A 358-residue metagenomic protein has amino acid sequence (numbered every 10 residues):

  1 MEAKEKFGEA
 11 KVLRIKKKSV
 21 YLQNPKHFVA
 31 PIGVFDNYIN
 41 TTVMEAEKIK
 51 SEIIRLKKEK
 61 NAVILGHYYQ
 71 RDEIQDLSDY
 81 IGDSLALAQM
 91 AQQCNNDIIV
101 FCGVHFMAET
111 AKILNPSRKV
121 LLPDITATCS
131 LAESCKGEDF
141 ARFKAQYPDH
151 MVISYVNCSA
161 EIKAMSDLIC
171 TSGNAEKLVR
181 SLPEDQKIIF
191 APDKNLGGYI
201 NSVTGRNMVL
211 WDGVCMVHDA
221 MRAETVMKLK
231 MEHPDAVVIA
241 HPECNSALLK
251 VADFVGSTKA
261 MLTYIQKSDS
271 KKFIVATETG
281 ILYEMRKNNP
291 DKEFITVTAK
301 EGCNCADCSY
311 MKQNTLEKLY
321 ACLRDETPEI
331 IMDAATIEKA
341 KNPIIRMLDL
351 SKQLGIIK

Functional and structural regions predicted by a protein language model:
K4, I15, F35-Y38, P183-E184: Long, low-complexity, intrinsically disordered polar/charged segments
K6, K11, K17-S19, N24-K26: Polybasic, lysine-rich low-complexity intrinsically disordered segments
Y21-Q23, H27-A30, V34-N40: Short, positively charged and aromatic/hydrophobic N-terminal segments
Y38-G256, A260-V275, L282, K287-K358: Active-site loop-to-helix "anion-binding N-cap" substructures in soluble metabolic enzymes
